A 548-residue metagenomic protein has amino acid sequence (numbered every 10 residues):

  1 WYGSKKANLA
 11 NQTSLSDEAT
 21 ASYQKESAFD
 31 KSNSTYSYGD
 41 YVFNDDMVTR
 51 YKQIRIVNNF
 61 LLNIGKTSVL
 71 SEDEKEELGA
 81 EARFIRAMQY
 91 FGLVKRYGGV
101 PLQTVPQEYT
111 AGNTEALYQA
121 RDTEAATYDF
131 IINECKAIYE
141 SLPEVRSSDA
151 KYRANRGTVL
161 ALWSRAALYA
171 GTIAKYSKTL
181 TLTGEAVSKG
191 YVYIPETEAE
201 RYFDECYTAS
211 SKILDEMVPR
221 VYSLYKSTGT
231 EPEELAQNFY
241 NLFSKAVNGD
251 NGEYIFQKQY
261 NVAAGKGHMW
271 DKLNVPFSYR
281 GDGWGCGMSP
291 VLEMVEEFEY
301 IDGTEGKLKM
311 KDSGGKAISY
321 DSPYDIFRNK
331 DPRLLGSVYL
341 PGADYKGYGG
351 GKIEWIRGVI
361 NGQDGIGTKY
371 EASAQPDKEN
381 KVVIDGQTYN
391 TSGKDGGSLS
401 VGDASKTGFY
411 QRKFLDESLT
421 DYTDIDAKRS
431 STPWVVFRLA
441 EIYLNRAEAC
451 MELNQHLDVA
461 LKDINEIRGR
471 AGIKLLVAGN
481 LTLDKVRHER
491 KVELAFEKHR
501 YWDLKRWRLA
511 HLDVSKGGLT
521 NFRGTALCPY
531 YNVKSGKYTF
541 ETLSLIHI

Functional and structural regions predicted by a protein language model:
W1-A28, V100, T104, G157 (+2 more regions): An aromatic- and glycine-enriched ligand-binding surface/loop that stacks and positions planar moieties
T20-Y97, E115-R156, P323, R328 (+3 more regions): Conserved, well-structured interaction surfaces
R50, F130-I132, K189, D215 (+7 more regions): Long, intrinsically disordered, low-complexity segments
P106-Y109, R146, Y260-V262, V338-P341 (+2 more regions): Short, flexible loop/turn elements at secondary-structure junctions
